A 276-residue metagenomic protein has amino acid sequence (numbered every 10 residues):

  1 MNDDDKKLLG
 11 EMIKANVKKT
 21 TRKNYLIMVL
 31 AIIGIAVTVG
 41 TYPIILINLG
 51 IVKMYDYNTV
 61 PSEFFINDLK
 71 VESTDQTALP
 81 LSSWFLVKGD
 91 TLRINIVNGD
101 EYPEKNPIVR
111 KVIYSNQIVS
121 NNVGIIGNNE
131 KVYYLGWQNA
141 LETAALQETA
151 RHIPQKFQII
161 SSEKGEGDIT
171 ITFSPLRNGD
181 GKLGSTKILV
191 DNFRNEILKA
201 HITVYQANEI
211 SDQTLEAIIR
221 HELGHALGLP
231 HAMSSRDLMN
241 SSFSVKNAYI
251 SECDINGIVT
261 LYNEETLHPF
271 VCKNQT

Functional and structural regions predicted by a protein language model:
D4-V17, T21-K105, K111-V123, G179-D180 (+3 more regions): Disordered inhibitory propeptide/activation segment of secreted metzincin zinc metalloprotease zymogens, centered on
G50-V52, D90, G167, L198-A200 (+3 more regions): Residues that flank catalytic or metal-binding motifs in active/ligand-binding sites
R93-I96, T170-F173, A200-Y205, A226 (+1 more regions): Structural recognition of the beta-strand scaffold that forms the well-ordered cores of secreted hydrolase catalytic
I94-N106, T203-T214, N240-A248: Second-shell loop/turn segments in exported
N106-R220: Metzincin-family zinc-dependent endopeptidase catalytic domain
A217-H231: Active-site recognition of the HExxH zinc-binding catalytic motif
S241-V271: Post-HExxH zinc-binding segment in Zn-dependent metallohydrolases
